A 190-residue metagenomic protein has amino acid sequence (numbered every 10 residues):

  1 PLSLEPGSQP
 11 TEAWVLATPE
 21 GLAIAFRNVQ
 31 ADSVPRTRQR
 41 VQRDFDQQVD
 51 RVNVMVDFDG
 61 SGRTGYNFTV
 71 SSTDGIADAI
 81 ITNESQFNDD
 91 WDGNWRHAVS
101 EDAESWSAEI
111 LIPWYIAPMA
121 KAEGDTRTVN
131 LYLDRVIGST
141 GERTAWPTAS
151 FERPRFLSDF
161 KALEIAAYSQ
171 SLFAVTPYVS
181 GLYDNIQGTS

Functional and structural regions predicted by a protein language model:
P1-S190: Structural preference for beta-rich elements and adjacent junctions enriched in aromatics
